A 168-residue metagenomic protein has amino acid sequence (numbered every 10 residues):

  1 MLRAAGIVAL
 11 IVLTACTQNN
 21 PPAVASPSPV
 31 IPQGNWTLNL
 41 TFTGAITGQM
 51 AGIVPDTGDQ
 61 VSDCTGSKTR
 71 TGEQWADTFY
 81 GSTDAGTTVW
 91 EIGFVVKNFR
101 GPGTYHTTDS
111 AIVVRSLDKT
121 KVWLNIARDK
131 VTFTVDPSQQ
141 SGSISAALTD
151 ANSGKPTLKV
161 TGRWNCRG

Functional and structural regions predicted by a protein language model:
M1-A5: Bacterial N-terminal signal peptides that target proteins for export
V12-A15: C-terminal motif of bacterial Sec signal peptides marking the signal peptidase cleavage site
T17-G168: An extracellular/secretory-lumen and virion-surface interaction module
